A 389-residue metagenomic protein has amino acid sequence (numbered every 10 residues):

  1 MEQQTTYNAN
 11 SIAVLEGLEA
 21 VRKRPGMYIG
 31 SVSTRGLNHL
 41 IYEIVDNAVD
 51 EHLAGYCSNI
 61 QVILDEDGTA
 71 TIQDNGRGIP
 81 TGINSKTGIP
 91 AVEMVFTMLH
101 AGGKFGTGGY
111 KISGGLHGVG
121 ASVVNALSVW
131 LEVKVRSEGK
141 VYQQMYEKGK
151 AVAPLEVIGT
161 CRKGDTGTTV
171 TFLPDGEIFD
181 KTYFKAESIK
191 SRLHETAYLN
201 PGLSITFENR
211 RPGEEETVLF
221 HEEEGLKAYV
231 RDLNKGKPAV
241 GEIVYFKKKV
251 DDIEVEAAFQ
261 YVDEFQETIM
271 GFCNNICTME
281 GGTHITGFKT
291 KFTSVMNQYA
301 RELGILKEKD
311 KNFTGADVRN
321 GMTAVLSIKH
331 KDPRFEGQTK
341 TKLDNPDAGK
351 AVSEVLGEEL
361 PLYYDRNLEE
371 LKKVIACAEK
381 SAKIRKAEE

Functional and structural regions predicted by a protein language model:
M1-S11, L18, L40-Y42, D50-H52 (+9 more regions): GHKL-family ATPase ATP-binding module
N10, S33, N84-G88, E222: Residue-level signature of the cytosolic catalytic core of signaling kinases
K23-Y42: Conserved short strand/loop->alpha-helix "switch" segment adjacent to the catalytic nucleotide/phosphoryl-transfer site
I79-G102: Short conserved segment of the HATPase_c
